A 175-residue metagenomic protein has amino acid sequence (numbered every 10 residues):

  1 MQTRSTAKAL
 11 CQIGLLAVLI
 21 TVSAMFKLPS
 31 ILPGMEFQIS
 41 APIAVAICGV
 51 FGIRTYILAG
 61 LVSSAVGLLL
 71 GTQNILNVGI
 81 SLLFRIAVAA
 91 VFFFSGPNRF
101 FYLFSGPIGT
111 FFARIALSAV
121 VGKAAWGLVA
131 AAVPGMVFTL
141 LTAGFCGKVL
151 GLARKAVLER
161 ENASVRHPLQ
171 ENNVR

Functional and structural regions predicted by a protein language model:
M1-R175: Loop-helix junctions at membrane interfaces
